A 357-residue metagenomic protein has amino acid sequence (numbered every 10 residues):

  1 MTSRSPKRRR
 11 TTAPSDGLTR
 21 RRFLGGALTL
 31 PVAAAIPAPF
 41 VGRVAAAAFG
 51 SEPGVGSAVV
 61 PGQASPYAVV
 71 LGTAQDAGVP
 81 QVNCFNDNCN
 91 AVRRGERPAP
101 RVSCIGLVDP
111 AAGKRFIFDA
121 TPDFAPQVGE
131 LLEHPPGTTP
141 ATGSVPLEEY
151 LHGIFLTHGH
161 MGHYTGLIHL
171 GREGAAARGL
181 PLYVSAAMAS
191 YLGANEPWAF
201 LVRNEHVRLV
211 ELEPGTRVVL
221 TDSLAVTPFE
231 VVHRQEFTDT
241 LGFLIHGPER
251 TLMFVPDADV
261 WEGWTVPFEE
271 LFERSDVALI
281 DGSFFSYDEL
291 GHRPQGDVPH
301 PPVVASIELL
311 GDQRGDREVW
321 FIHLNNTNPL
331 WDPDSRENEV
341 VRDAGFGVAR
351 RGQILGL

Functional and structural regions predicted by a protein language model:
M1-T19: N-terminal secretory signal peptides
D16-G25, L30-V60: N-terminal twin-arginine translocation
G54-E133, G137-V145, E211-L271, Q353-L357: Core dinuclear metal-dependent hydrolase active-site scaffold
A68, V128, H158, L182 (+5 more regions): Divalent metal-coordination and catalytic microenvironments
A112-F116, H152-G153, A177-P181, L252: Short active-site oxyanion
I117-T121, L151-G162, S185, F254-A258 (+3 more regions): Active-site neighborhood of phospho(di)ester-bond hydrolases with catalytic His/Asp-centered motifs
D123-E130, P136-A176: Di-metal (Zn2+ and/or Mg2+/Mn2+) metal-binding site signature of metallo-dependent hydrolases with the MBL/beta-CASP
E249-T251, D259-G356: Cap/insert and terminal regions of metallo-dependent hydrolase folds
